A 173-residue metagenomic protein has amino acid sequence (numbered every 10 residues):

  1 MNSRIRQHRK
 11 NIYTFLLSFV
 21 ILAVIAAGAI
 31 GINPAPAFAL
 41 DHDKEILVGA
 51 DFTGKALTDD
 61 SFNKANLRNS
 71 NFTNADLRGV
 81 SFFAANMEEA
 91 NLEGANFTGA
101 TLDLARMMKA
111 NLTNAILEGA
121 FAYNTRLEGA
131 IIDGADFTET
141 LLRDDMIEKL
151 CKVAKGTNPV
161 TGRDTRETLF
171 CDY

Functional and structural regions predicted by a protein language model:
N2-Y173: Tandem repeat scaffolds
